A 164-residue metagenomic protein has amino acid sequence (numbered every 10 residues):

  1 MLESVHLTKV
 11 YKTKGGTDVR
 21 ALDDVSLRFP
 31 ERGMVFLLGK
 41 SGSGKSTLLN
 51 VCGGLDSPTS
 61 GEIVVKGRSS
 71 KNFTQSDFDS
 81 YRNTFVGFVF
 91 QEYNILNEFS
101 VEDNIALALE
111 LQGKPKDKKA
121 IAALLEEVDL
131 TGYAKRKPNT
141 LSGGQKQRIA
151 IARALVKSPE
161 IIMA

Functional and structural regions predicted by a protein language model:
G53: Helix-to-loop junction immediately C-terminal to a conserved catalytic motif
G61-S69: Conserved ABC transporter NBD signature motif
S69, K116-Y133: Conserved ABC ATPase "signature" region
F99-L107: Short coil-to-helix segment of the ABC ATPase nucleotide-binding domain corresponding to the Q-loop/switch region
K137-L141, Q145: Conserved ABC ATPase signature
S158: Conserved catalytic motifs of ABC-family nucleotide-binding domains
I162-A164: Catalytic Walker B motif of ABC-type/P-loop ATPase nucleotide-binding domains
